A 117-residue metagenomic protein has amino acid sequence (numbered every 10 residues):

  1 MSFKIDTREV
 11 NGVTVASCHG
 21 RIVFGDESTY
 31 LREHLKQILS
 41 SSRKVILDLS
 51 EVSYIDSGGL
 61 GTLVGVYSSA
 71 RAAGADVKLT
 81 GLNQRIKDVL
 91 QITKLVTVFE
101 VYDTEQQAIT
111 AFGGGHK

Functional and structural regions predicted by a protein language model:
M1-D6, G113-K117: Non-catalytic signal-transmission and effector/linker regions of two-component phosphorelay proteins
S2-K4, G12, G74, V98: A generic structural signal for alpha->beta connector loops
D6-E33: STAS-typified acidic loop motif
D6-R8, T80, Y102: General small-molecule cofactor/ligand-binding pocket signal
G20, N83, E105: Short, flexible active-site-adjacent loop segments at beta-strand->alpha-helix junctions, enriched in small/polar
V23-F99: Amphipathic alpha-helical interaction surfaces in cytosolic regulatory modules
V101-K117: A charged, well-structured terminal subsegment
